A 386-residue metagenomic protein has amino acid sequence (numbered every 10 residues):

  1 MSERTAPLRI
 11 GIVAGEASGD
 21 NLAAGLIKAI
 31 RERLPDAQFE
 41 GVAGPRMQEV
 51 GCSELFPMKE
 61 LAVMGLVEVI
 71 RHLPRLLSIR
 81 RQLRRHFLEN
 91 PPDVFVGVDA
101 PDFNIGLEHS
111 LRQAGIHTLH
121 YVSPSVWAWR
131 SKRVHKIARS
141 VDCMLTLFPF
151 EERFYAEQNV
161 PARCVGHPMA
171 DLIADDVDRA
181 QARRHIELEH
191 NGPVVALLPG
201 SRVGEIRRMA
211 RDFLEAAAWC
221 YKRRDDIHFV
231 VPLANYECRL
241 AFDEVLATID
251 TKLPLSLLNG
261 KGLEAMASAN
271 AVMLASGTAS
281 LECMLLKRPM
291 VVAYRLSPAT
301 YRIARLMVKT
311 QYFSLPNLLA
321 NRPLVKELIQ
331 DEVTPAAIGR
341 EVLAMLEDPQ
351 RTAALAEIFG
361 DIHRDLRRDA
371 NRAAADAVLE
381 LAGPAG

Functional and structural regions predicted by a protein language model:
M1-G386: Nucleotide-activated sugar donor-binding and catalytic core shared by glycosyltransferases and related lipid-linked
